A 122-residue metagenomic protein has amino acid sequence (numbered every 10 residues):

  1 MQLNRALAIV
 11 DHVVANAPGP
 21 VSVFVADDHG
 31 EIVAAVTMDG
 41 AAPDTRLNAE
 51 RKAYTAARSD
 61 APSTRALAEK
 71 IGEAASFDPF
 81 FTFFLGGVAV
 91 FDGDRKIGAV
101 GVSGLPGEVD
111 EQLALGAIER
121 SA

Functional and structural regions predicted by a protein language model:
M1-A122: Flexible, solvent-exposed loop/hinge segments and secondary-structure transition points
